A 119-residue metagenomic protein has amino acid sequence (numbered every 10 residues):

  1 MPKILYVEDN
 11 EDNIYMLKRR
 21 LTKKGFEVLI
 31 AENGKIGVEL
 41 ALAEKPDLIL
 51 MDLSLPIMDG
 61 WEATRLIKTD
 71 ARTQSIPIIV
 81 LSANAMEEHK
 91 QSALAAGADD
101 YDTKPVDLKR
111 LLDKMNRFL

Functional and structural regions predicted by a protein language model:
E8, E32: Conserved acidic carboxylate
I14, P56, Q74, M86 (+1 more regions): The feature encodes the CheY-like receiver
Y15-K23: Charged docking surfaces used in two-component/phosphorelay signaling
E44-L50, L55: Active-site beta3 strand of CheY-like receiver
V106-M115: C-terminal output helix
